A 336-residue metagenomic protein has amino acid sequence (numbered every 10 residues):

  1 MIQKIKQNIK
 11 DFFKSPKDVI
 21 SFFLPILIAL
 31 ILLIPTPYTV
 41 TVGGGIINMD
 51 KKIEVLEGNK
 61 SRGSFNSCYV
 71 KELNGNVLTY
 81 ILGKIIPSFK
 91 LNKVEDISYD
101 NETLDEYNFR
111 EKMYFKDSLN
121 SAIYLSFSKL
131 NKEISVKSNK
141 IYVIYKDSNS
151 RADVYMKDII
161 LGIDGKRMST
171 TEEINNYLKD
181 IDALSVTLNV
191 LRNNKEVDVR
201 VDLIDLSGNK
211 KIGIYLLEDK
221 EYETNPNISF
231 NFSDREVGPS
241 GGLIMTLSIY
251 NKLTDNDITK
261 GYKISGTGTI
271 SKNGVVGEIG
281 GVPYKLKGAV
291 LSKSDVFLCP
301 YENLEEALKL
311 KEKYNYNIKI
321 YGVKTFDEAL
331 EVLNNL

Functional and structural regions predicted by a protein language model:
M1-P16: N-terminal Lys/Arg-rich, disordered targeting/topogenic segments
K17-P37: Hydrophobic membrane-insertion alpha-helices, especially the h-region of bacterial N-terminal signal peptides
M49, F65-S67, E72-N139: Extended, small/polar residue-biased N-terminal targeting/export presequences and adjacent propeptide/linker tracts
L104-D117, Y145, G162-D164, S229-P239 (+2 more regions): Second-shell loop/turn segments in exported
D117, A122-S169, V275-G280, S292 (+1 more regions): PDZ/PDZ-like domain segments forming the peptide/carboxylate-binding groove, activating on the N-terminal beta-strands
N175-L216, Y314-E328, V332-N335: PDZ-domain C-terminal substructure recognizer with occasional recognition of PDZ-binding tails
L191-S248: C-terminal, low-ordered peptide segments at domain boundaries
K252, K272-E305: Glycine- and Gly-Pro-enriched alpha-helical subdomains that act as flexible, kink-prone "lid/hinge" or packing modules
